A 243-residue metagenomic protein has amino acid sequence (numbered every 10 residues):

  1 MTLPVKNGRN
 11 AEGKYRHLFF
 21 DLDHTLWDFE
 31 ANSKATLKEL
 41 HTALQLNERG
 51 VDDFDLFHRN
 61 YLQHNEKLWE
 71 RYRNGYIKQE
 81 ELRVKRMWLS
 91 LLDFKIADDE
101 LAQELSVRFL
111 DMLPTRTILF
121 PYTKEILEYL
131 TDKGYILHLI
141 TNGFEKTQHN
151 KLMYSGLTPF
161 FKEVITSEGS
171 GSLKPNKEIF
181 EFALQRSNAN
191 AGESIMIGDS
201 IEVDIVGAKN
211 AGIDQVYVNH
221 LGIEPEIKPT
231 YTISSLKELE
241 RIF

Functional and structural regions predicted by a protein language model:
M1-L18, A31, E128-T131, I140 (+1 more regions): Asp-based, Mg2+/Mn2+-dependent phosphohydrolase catalytic module
T2-Q63, D93: Active-site neighborhood of HAD-like aspartate-dependent phosphohydrolases
A35, E39, R86-L89, R108 (+5 more regions): Alpha-helical elements of Rossmann-like donor-binding domains used by nucleotide-donor carbohydrate transfer enzymes
Q63-V107: A metal-dependent, Asp-based hydrolase signature
F109-T115: Surface-exposed cleft-lining segments at the edges of enzyme active sites
Y122-G134: Catalytic-core regions built around general acid/base machinery
